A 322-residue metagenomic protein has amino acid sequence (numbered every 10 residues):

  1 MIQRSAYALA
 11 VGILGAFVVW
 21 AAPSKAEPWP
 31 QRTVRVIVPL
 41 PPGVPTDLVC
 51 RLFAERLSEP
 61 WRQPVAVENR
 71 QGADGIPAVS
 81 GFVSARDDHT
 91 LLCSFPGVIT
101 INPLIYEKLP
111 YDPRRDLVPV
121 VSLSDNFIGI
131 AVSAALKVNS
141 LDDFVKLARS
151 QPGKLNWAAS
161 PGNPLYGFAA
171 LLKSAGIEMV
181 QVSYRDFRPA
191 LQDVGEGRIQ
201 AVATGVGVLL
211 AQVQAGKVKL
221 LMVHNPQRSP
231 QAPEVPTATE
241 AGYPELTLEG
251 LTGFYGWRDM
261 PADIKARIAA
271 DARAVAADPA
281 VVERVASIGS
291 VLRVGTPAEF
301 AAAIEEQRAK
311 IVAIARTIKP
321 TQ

Functional and structural regions predicted by a protein language model:
M1-V11: Bacterial N-terminal signal peptides that target proteins for export
V19-P23: N-terminal signal peptide c-region/cleavage motif recognized by signal peptidases
K25-R115, P152-K154, N163-P164, G176-A201 (+3 more regions): N-terminal (or domain-start) structured segment
Q31-T33, S174, A262-Q322: An extracytoplasmic/periplasmic, membrane-proximal ligand-sensing/linker region
S84-T90, L104-P189, A238-E240, L251-R284: Hinge/capping helix and adjacent helix->loop/strand transition within the periplasmic-binding protein
L92-S94, S122, Y184, A203-G205 (+3 more regions): Short beta-strand and adjacent tight-turn residues that come in two discontinuous sequence segments and form the edges
G97-K108, L165, A169-S174, A201-V235 (+1 more regions): A ligand-binding cleft/hinge motif common to bilobed small-molecule-binding domains
L209-A277, E306-A309: C-terminal lobe and pocket-closing loops of periplasmic/extracytoplasmic Venus-flytrap solute-binding proteins
